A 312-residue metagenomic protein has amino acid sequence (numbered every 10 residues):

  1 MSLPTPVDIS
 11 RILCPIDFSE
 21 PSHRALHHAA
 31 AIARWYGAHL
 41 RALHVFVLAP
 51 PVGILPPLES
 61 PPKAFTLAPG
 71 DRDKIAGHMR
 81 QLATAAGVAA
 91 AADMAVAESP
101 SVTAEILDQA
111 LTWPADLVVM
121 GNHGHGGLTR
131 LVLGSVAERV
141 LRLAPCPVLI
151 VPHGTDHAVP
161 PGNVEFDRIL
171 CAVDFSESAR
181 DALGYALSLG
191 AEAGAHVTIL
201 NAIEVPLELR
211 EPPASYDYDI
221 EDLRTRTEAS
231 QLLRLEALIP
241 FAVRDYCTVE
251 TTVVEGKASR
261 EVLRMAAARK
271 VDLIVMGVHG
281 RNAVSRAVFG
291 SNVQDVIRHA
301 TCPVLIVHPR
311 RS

Functional and structural regions predicted by a protein language model:
M1-D8, P21, A31-W35, L107-V159 (+1 more regions): Gly/Ser-rich helix-loop-strand patches that form or flank binding pockets for ribonucleotide-derived cofactors
M1-V7, P21, G77-V118, P240-I274 (+1 more regions): Structural beta-alpha unit
S2-P62, V88-D93, V164-E221, T248-E250 (+2 more regions): Small/aliphatic-rich secondary-structure junction motif
A25, V102-T103, L133, A182 (+2 more regions): Amphipathic coiled-coil/heptad-repeat helices and related helical stalk/stem segments that mediate oligomerization
A25-H28, E105, R234, E261: Well-ordered alpha-helical segments embedded in enzymatic catalytic cores
P61-K74, Y218-S230: A short acidic, glycine-rich active-site loop that binds or catalyzes chemistry on phosphate/adenosine moieties
K74, A97-S101, H123, G154 (+5 more regions): Short beta->alpha linker loops
